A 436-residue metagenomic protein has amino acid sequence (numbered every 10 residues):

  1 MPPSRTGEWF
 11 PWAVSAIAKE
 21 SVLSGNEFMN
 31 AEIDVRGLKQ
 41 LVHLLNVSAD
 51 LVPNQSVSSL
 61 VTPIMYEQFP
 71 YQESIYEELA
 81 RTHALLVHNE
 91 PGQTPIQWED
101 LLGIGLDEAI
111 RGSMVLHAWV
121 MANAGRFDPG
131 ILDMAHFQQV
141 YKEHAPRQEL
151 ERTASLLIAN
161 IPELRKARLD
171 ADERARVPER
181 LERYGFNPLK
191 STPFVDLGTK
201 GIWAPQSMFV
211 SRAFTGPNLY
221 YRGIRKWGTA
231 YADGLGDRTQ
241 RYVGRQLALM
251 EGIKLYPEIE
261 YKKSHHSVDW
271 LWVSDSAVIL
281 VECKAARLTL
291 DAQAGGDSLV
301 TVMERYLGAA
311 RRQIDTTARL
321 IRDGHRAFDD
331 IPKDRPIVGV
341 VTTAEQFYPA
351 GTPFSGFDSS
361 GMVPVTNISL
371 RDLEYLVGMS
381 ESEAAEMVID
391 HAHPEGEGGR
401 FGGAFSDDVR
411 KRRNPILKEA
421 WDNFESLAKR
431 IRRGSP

Functional and structural regions predicted by a protein language model:
I17-M250, T352-P436: Interfaces and regulatory segments of ATP-dependent nucleotide/adenylate/phosphodiester-chemistry enzymes
V243, H266-W270, V281: Extended, hydrophobic alpha-helical segments in both membrane/secreted and soluble proteins
A248-V273: A short acidic/basic microdomain associated with nuclease active sites
S267-V268, Q346-S355: A short acidic (Asp/Glu
D269, S276-L280, P336-V340: Beta-sheet entry/capping signal
W272-A292: Active-site beta-strand-loop-beta-strand hairpin of nuclease catalytic cores that positions key catalytic residues
A285-V340: Catalytic cores of nucleic-acid endonucleases
P336, T342-P349: Short, internal active-site loops enriched in acidic
